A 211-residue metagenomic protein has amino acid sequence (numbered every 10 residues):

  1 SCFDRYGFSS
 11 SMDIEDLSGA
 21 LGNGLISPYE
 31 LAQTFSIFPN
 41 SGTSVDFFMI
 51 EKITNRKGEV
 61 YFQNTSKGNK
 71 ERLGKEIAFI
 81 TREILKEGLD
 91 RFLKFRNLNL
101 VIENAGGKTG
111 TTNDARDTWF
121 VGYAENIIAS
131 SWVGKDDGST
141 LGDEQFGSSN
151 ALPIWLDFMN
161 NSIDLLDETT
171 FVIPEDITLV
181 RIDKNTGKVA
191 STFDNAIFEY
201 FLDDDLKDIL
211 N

Functional and structural regions predicted by a protein language model:
S1-Q33, M49: Mid-domain, small-residue-enriched loop/turn segments at the edges of structured enzyme/sensor domains
L25-L210: A penicillin-recognizing enzyme superfamily signal
